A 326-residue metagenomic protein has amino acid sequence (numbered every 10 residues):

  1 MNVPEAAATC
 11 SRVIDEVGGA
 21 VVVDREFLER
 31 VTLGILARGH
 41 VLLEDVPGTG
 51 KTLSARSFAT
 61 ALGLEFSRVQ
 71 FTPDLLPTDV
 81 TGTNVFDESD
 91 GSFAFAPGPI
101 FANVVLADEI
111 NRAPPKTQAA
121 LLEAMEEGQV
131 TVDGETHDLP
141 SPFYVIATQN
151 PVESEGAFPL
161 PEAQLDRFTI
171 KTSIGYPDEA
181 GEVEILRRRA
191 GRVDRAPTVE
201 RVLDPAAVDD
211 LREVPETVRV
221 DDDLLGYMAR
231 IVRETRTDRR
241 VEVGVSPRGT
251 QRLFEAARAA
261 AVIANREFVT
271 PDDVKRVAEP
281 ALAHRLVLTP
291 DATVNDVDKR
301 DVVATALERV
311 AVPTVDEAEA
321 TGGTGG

Functional and structural regions predicted by a protein language model:
V3-A7, A20, A157, I174-V245 (+4 more regions): Conserved C-terminal "switch" segment of AAA+ ATPases
V3-V41, V46, R236: Pre-Walker A (pre-P-loop) alpha-helix and adjacent loop at the N terminus of AAA/AAA+ ATPase modules, a conserved
T32, F86-L106, E135: Conserved alpha-helical scaffold flanking the Walker A/P-loop in AAA+ ATPase domains
I35-P73, P77, V85: Walker A/P-loop
D45, D108-E109, A120: Walker B catalytic acidic pair
V46, V80, T148: P-loop (Walker A) phosphate-binding loop of NTP-binding proteins
R56, T237-G326: C-terminal engagement/docking regions of AAA+ P-loop ATPases
D87-D90, A113, T117, E127-R201 (+2 more regions): Canonical AAA+ ATPase core
